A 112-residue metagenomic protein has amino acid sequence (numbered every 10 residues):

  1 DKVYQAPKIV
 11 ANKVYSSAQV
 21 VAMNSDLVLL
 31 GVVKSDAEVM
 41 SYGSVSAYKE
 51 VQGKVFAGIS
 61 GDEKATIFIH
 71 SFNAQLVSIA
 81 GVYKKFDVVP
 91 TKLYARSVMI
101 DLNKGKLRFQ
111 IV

Functional and structural regions predicted by a protein language model:
D1-K13, K64-V112: Intrinsically disordered, low-complexity terminal regions
A6-P7, A11-K13, S17-V20, D26 (+7 more regions): Detector for repetitive beta-architecture
V21, G31, V39, I59-G61 (+3 more regions): A generic structural signal for short, solvent-exposed coil/turn residues that cap or connect secondary-structure
V32, E50-V51, V82, V112: Surface loops and adjacent helix of pleckstrin homology
E50, K54-I59, F68: Structured functional modules or segments
